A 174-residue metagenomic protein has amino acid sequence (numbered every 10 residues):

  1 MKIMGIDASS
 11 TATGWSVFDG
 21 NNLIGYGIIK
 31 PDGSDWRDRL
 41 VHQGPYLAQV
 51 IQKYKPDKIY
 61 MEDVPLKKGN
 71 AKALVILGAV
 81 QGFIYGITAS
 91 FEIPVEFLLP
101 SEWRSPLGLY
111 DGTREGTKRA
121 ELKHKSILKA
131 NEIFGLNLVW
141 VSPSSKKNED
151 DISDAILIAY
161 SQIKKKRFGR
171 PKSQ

Functional and structural regions predicted by a protein language model:
M1-Q174: Phosphate- and other anionic-substrate recognition elements at nucleic-acid/protein interfaces
